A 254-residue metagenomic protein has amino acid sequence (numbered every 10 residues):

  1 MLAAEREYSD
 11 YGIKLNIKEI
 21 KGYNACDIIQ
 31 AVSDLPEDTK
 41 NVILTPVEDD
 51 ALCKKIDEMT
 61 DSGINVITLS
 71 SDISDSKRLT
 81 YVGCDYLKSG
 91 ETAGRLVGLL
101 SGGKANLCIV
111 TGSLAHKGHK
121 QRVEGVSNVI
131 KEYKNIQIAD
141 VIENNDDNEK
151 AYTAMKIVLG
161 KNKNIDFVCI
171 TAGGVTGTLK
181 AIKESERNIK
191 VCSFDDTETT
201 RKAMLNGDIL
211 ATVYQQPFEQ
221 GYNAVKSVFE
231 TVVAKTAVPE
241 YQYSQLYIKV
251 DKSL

Functional and structural regions predicted by a protein language model:
M1-S9, D27, S89-A93, K117-I136 (+3 more regions): Short, solvent-exposed amphipathic alpha-helices that sit in or adjacent to ligand/effector-binding or catalytic
E5-C26, C108-I109, S127-E149: Short beta-strand elements in bilobed, periplasmic/extracellular small-molecule ligand-binding domains
N41-T60, V126, D140, N144-R201: Hydrophobic alpha-helical
D49-K88, T197-L205, L210: Flexible loop/hinge segments that line or gate small-molecule binding clefts
L79-T80, N106-L114: Short beta-strand segments enriched in small/hydrophobic residues
V82-A105, A151-Y152, T200, Q216-V233: Hydrophobic alpha-helical segments within soluble ligand-binding/sensing domains
L114, V129-I130, Q216-L254: Hinge/cleft segment of the Venus flytrap/periplasmic-binding protein
